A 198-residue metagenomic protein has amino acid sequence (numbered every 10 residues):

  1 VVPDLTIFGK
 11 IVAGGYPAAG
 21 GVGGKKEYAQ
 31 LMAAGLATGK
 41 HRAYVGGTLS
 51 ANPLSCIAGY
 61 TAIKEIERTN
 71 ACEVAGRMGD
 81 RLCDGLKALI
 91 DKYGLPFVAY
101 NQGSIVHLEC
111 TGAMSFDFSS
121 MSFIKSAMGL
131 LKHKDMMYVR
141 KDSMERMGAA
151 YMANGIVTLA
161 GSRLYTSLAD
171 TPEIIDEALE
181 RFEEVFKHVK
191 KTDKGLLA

Functional and structural regions predicted by a protein language model:
V1-A198: Conserved N-terminal phosphate-binding loop of PLP-dependent enzymes in the Aspartate aminotransferase
